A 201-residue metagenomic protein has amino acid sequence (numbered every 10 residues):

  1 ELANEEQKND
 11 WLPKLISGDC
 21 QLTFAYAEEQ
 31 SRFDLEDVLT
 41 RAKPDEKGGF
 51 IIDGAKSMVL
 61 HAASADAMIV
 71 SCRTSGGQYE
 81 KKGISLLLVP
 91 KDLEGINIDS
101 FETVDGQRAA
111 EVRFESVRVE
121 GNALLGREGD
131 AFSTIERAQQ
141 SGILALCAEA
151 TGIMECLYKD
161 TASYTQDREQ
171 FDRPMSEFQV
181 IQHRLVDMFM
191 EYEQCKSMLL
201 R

Functional and structural regions predicted by a protein language model:
E1-E6, R32, E46: N-terminal glycine-rich flavin-associated loop
A3-I16: A generic, well-ordered mixed alpha/beta core segment in the N-terminal half of proteins
N4, G54, L87, F114 (+2 more regions): Residue-level signal for inorganic ion chemistry
G18-Y26: A short, Trp-centered hydrophobic/proline-enriched beta-strand micro-motif
Q30-F33, M58-H61, G77-Q78, F101-A109: Short Gly/Pro-enriched turn/cap motifs at secondary-structure boundaries
T40-K43: A structural signal for short hydrophobic beta-strand segments in well-ordered beta-sheet cores
G49, D53-N97: A short core secondary-structure module
I96-Q194: Glycine-rich beta->alpha junctions and the first turn(s) of the following alpha-helix
